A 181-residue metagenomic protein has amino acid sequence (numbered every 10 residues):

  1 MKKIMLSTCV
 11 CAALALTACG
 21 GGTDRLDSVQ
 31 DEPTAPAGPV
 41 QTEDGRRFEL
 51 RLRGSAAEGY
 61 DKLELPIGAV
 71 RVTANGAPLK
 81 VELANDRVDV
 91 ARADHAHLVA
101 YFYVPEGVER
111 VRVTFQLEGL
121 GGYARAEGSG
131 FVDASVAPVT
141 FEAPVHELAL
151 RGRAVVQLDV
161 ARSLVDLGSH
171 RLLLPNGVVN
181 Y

Functional and structural regions predicted by a protein language model:
M1-C9: Bacterial N-terminal signal peptides that target proteins for export
A15-A18: C-terminal motif of bacterial Sec signal peptides marking the signal peptidase cleavage site
G20-Y181: A short, solvent-exposed, low-complexity linear motif enriched for acidic/polar residues with Pro/Gly/Ser/Thr
